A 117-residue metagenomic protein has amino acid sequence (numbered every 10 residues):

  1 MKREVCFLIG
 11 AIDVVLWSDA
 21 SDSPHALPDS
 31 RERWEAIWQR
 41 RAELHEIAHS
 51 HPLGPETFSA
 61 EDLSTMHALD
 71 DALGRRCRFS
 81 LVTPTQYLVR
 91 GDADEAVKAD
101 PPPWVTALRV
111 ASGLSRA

Functional and structural regions predicted by a protein language model:
M1-L44, P52-A117: Conserved beta-strand-loop surface patch within small alpha/beta domains used for substrate/adaptor or ligand engagement
I47: Cys-dependent condensing catalytic cores that perform Claisen condensation/acyl-transfer in fatty-acid/polyketide
